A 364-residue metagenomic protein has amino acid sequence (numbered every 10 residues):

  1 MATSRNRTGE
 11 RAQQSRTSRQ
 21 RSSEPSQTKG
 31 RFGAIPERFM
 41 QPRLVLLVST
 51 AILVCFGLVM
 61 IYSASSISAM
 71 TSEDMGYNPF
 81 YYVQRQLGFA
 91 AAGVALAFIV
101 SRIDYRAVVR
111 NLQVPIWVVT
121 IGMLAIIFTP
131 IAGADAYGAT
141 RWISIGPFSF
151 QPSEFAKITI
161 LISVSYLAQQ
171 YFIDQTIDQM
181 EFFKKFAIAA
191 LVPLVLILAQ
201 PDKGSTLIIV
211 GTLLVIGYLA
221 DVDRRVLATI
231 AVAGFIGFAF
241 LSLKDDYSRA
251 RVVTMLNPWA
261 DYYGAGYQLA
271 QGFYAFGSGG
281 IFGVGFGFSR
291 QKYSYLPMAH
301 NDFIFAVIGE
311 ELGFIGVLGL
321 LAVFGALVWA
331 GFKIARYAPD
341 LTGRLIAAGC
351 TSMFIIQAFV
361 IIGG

Functional and structural regions predicted by a protein language model:
M1-T17: N-terminal acidic, proline/glycine-rich, low-complexity intrinsically disordered segments
S15-R19, S23, T28: Gram-positive cell-envelope targeting signals
P25-Q41, M75-Y77: Cytosolic juxtamembrane amphipathic/interface segments immediately preceding and feeding into a transmembrane helix
Q27-G30, V83-R85, R249-V252, G272 (+1 more regions): A short alpha-helix capping/helix-coil boundary motif
L47-C55, I61-S63, S72-Q268, A306-G364: Hydrophobic alpha-helical transmembrane segments of multi-pass inner membrane proteins, especially in bacterial systems
I67-S68: Transmembrane helices with small-residue packing motifs
T254, P258-N301, L312-G316: TM-adjacent membrane-interface loops and short helices in multi-pass inner/ER membrane proteins
